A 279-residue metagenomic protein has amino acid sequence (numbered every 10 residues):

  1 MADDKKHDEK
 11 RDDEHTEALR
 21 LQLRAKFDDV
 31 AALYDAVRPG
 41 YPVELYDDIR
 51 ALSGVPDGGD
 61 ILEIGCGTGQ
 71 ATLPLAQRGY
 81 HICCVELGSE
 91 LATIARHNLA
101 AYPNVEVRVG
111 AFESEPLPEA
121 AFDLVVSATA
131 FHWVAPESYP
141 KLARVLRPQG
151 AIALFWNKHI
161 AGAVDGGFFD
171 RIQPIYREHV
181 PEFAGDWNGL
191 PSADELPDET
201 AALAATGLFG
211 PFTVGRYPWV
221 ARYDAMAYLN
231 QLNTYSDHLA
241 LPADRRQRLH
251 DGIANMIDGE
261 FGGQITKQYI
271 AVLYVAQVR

Functional and structural regions predicted by a protein language model:
A2-D57: Conserved class I S-adenosyl-L-methionine
D4, T68, G189-R279: Conserved Class I S-adenosyl-L-methionine
G58-G59, A120: Nucleotide donor/acceptor-binding cores
L62, T68-S114: Class I SAM-dependent methyltransferase SAM/SAH-binding core
S114-L124: A short acidic, Gly/Pro-enriched loop at the edge of an enzyme's catalytic core that lines a small-molecule cofactor
D123-E137, K158: A short SAM/SAH-binding and catalytic strip from SAM-dependent methyltransferases
S138-Q149: A short glycine-rich, Lys/Arg-flanked "PGG" loop and its adjoining helix->strand segment in the class I
R147-P218: Conserved catalytic/acceptor-binding region of the Class I
